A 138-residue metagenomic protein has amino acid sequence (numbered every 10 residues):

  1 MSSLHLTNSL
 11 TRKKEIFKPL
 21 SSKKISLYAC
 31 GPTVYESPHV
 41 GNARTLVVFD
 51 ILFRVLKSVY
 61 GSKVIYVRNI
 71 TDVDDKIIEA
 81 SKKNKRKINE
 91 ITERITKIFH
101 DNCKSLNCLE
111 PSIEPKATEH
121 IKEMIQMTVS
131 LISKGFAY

Functional and structural regions predicted by a protein language model:
M1-Y138: NTP-dependent nucleotidyl-transfer catalytic core
